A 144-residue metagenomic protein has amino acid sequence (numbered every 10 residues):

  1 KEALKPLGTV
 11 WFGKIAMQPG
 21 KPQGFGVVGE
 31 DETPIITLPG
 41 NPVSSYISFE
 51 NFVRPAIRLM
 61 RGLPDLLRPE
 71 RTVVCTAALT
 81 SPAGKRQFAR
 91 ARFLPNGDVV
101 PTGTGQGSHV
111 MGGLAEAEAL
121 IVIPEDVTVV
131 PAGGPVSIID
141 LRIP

Functional and structural regions predicted by a protein language model:
E2-P144: Flexible glycine/proline-rich
